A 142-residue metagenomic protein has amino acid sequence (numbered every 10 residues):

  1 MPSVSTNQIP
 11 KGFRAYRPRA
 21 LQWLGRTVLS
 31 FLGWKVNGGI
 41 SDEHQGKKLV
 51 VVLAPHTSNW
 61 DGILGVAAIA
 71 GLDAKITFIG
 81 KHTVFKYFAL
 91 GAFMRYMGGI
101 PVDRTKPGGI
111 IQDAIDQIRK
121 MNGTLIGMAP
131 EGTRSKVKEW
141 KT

Functional and structural regions predicted by a protein language model:
P2-W34: Extreme N-terminal tail/first-helix region
R14, F31-T142: Soluble catalytic domains of membrane acyltransferases
